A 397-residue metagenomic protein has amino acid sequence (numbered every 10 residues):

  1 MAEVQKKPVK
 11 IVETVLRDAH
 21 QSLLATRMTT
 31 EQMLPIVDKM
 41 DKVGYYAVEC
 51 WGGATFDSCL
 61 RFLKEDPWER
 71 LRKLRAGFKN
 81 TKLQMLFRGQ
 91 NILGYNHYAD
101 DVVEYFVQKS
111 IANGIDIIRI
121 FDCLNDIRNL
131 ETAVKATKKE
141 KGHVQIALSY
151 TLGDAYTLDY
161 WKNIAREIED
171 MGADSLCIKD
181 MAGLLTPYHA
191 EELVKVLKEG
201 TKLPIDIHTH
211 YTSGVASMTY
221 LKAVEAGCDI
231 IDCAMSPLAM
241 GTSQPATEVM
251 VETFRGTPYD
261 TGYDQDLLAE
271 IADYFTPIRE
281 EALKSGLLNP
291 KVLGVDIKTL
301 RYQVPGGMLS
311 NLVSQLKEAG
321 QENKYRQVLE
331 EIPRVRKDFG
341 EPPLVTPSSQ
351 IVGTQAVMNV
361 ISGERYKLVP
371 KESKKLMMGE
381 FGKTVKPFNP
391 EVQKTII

Functional and structural regions predicted by a protein language model:
M1-R119, C123-I397: Catalytic cores and adjacent flexible loops of soluble metabolic enzymes that perform enolate/carbanion chemistry on
